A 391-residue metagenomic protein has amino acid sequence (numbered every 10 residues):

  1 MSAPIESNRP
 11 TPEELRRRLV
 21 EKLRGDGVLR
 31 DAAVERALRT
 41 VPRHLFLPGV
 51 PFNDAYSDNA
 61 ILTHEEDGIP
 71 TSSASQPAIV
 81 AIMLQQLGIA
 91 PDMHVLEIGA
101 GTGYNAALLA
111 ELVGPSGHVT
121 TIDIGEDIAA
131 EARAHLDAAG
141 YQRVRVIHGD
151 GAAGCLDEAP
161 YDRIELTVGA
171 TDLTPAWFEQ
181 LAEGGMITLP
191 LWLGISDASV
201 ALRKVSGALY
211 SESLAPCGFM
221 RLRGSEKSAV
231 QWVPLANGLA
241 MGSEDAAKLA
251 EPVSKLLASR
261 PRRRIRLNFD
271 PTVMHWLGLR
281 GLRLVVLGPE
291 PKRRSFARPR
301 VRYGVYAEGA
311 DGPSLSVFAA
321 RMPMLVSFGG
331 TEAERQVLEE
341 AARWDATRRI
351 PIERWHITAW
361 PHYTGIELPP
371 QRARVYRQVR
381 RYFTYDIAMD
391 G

Functional and structural regions predicted by a protein language model:
S2-L108, L112, I128, R133-A138 (+3 more regions): Class I SAM-dependent transferase core
N8, G27, L166, V326-G329: Generic alpha-helical structural element
E13-V20, E35, N53, A250 (+4 more regions): Generic detector of well-ordered alpha-helical segments enriched in charged/polar residues, highlighting helical
G68-T71, A152, L325: Conserved short-loop catalytic and cofactor-binding motifs
G88-T188, W192-G194: Conserved nucleotide-cofactor-binding alpha/beta core module
E165, A170-A297, R380-D390: Class I SAM-binding transferase module
R203-K204, L257-G391: C-terminal lobe and adjacent flexible extensions of AdoMet/dcAdoMet transferase-like proteins
